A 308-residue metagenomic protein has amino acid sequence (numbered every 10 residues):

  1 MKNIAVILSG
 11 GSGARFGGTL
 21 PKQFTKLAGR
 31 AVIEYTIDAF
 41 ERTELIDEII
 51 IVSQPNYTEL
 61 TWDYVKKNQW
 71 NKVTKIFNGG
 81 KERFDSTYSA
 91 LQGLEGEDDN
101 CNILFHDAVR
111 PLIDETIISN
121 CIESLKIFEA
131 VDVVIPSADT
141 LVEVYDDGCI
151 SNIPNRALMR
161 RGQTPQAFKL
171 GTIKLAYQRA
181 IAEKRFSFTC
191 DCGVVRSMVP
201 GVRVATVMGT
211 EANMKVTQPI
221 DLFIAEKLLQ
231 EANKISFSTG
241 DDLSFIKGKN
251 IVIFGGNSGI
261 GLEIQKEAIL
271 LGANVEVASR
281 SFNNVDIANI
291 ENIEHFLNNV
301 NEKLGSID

Functional and structural regions predicted by a protein language model:
K2-T58: N-terminal glycine-rich phosphate-binding loop and ensuing alpha1 helix
G10, I251-G255: Conserved N-terminal Rossmann-fold NAD(P)-binding element of oxidoreductases
G13, N257-S258: Conserved glycine-rich cofactor-binding loop
E34-N100, E183: Conserved N-terminal catalytic core of the sugar/cofactor nucleotidyltransferase
I76, S279-E291: Rossmann-fold cofactor-recognition segment
L112-A205: Conserved core of the sugar-phosphate nucleotidyltransferase
G261-L262: N-terminal Rossmann-fold NAD(P) dinucleotide-binding loop
N299-D308: A glycine-rich helix->loop->beta "capping" turn within Rossmann-like NAD(P)(H)-dependent oxidoreductase domains
